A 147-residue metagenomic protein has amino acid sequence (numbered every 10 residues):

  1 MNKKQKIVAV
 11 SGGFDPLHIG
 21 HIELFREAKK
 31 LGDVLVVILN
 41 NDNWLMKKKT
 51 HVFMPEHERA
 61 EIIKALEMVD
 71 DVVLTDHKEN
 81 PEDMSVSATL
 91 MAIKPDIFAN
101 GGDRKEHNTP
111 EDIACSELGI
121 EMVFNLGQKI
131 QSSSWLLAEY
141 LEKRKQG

Functional and structural regions predicted by a protein language model:
M1-G147: Nucleotidyltransferase catalytic core that binds NTPs
